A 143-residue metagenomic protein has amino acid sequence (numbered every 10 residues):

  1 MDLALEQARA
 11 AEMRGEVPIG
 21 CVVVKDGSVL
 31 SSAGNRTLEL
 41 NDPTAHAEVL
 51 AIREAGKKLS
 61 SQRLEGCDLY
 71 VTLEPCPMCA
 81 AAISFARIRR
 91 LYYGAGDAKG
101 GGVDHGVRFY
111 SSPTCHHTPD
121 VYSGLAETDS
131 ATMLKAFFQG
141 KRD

Functional and structural regions predicted by a protein language model:
M1-A11, Q62, P75-D143: Zinc-dependent deaminase
A4, A8-A11, C21, S31 (+2 more regions): Small-residue (primarily alanine) positions within well-ordered alpha-helices, especially packing/interaction faces
G15-I19, E65: Short, basic and Ser/Thr-rich N-terminal targeting/leader segments
I19-G27: Short beta-strand scaffold segments in enzyme catalytic cores
K25-D26, R53, E65: A cytosolic small-molecule/anion-sensing beta-strand core signal
L30-T37: Short beta->alpha transition motifs characteristic of CBS
E39-V49: A short, polar/charged loop-to-alpha-helix boundary motif
S61-L73: Immediate flanking context of iron-sulfur cluster ligation sites
